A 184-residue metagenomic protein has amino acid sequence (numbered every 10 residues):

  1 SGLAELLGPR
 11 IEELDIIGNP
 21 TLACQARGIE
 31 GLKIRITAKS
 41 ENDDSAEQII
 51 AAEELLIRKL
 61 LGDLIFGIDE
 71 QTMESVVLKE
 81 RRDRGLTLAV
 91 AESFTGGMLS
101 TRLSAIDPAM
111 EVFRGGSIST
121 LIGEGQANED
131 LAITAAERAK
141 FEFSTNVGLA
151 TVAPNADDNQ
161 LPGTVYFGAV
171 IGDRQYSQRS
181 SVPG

Functional and structural regions predicted by a protein language model:
S1-E30, R35, S45-I50: Accessory alpha-helical/coil subdomains and C-terminal extensions that flank or cap enzyme catalytic cores
C24-A26, A38, V165-I171: Short beta-strand elements
I36-A38, V182: Hydrophobic residues in beta-strands and at strand termini
K39-D43: Helix N-cap motif at beta-to-alpha junctions
S45-G184: Short alpha-helical segments enriched in small residues
